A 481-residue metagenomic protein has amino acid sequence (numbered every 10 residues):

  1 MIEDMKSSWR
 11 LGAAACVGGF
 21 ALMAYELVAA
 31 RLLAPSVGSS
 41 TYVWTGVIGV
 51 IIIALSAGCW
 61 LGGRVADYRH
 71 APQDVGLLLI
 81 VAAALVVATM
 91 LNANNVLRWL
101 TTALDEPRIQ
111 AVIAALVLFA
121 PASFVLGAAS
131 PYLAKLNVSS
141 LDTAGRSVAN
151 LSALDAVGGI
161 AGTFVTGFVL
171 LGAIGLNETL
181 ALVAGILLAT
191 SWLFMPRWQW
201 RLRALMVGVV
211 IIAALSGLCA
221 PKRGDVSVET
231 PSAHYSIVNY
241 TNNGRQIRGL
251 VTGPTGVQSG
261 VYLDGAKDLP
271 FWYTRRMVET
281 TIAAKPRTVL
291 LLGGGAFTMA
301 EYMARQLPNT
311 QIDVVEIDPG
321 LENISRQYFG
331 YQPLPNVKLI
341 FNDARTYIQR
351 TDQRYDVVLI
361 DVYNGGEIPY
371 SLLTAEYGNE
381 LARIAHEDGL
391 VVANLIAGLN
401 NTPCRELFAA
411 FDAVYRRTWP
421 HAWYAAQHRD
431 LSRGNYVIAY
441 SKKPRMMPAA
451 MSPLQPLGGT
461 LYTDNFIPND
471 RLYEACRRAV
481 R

Functional and structural regions predicted by a protein language model:
M1-S227, N239-R245, P254-V257, I282-T288 (+13 more regions): Alpha-helical transmembrane segments of multi-pass membrane proteins
S236, L431-R481: SAM/dcSAM-binding transferase cores
R245-R248, V257-V261, M447-A449: Short, solvent-exposed loop/turn elements at domain surfaces
P270-R287: Conserved alpha-helix/loop element of class I SAM-dependent methyltransferases that forms part of the SAM/SAH-binding
V314: Short beta-strand "acidic-cap" motif of Rossmann-like dinucleotide-binding folds
E322-N323: Short alpha-helix immediately C-terminal to the canonical SAM-binding loop
R326-V337: Short, conserved SAM-binding/catalytic segment of Class I S-adenosyl-L-methionine-dependent methyltransferases
G366-L373: Glycine/threonine-rich flexible loop motifs
